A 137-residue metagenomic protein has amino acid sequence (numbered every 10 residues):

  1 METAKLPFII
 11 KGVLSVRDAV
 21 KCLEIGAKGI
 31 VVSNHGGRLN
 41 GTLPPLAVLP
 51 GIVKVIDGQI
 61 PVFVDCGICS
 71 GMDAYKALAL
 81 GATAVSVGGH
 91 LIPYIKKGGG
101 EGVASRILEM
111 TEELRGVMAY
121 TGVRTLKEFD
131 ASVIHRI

Functional and structural regions predicted by a protein language model:
M1-V64, S70-P93, L126-F129, R136: Alpha/beta enzyme core
L91-I92, G99-I137: C-terminal extensions of enzymes
